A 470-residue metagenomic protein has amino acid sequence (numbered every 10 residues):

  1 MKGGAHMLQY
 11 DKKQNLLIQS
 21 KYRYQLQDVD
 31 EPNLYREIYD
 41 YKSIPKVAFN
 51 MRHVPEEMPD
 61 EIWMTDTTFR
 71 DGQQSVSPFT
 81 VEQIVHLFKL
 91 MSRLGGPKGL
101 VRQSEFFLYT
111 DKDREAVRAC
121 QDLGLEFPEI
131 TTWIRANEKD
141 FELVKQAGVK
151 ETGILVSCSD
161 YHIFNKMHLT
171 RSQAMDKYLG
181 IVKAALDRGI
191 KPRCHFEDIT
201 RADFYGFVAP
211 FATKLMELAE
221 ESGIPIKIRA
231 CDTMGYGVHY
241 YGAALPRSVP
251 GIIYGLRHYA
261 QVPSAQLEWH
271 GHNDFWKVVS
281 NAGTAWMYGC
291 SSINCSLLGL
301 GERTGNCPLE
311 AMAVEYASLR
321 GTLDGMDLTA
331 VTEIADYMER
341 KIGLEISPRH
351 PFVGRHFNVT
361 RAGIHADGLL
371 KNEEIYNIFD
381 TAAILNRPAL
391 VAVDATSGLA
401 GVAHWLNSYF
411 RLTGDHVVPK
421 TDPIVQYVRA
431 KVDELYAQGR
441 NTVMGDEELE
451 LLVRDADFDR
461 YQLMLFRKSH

Functional and structural regions predicted by a protein language model:
M1-H6: Short, Lys/Arg-enriched N-terminal segments with co-localized hydrophobic residues within the first ~10-30 amino acids
Y10-R70, T322-H470: A mid-to-C-terminal "edge-of-domain" accessory segment
P59-M64, V76-L100, A119, L123 (+2 more regions): Alpha/beta enzyme core
F69, L108-K112, I134-E138, V156-D160 (+4 more regions): Active-site-proximal loop/turn and secondary-structure-junction residues that shape catalytic pockets, frequently
Q74-S77, F106-F107, I130, I134 (+11 more regions): Hydrophobic alpha-helical scaffolding
L108-W133, N137-L143: N-terminal active-site wall of soluble small-molecule enzyme domains
E129-T131, G153, S292-C295: Short hydrophobic alpha-helical runs that function as membrane-insertion/retention elements
M234-N377: Catalytic alpha/beta core domains of metabolic enzymes, predominantly
